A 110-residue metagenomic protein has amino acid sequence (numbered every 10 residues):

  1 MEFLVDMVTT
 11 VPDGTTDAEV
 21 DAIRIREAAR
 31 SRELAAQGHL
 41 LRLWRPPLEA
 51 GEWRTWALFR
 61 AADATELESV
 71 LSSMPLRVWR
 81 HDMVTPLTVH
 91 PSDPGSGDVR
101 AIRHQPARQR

Functional and structural regions predicted by a protein language model:
M1-R110: Conserved, structured core segments of small domains
